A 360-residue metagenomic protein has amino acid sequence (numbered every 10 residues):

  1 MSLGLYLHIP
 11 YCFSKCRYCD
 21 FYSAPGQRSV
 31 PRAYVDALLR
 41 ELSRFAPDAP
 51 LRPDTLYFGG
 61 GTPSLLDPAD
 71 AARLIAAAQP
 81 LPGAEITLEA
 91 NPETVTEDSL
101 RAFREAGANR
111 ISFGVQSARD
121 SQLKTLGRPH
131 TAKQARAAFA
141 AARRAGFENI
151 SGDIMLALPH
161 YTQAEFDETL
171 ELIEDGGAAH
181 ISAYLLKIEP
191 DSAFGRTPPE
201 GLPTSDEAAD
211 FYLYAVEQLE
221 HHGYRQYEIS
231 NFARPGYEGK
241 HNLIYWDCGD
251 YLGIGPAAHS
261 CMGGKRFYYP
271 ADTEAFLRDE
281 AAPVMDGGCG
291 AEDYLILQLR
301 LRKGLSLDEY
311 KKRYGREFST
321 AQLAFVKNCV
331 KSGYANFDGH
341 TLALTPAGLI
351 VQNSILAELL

Functional and structural regions predicted by a protein language model:
M1-I9: Immediate flanking context of iron-sulfur cluster ligation sites
S2, S23-P47, R52-R316: C-terminal scaffold of the Radical SAM
P10-F21: Local cysteine-cluster metal-coordination motifs and their immediate loop/turn environment, predominantly Fe-S cluster
R316-N328: Short amphipathic alpha-helical interaction segments
K331-H340: A short, conserved structural fragment
T341-T345: Minor-groove-contacting beta-hairpin "wing" of winged helix-turn-helix DNA-binding domains
A347-L360: Short, amphipathic alpha-helical interaction segments positioned at domain boundaries
